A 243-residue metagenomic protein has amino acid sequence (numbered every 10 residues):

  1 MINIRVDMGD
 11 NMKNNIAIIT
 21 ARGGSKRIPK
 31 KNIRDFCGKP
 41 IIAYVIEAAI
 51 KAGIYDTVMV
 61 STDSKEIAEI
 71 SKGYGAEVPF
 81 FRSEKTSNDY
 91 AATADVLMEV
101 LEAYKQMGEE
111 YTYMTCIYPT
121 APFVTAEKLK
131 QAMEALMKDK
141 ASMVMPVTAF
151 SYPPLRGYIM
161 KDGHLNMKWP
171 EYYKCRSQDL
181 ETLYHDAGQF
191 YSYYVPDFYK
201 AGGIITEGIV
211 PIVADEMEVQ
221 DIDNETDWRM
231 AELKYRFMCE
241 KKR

Functional and structural regions predicted by a protein language model:
M1-N11: N-terminal amphipathic/basic-hydrophobic helices that include classical n-h-c signal peptides and signal-anchor
G9, I212-V213, E218-R243: Hydrophobic helical membrane-anchoring modules
K13-S61: N-terminal glycine-rich phosphate-binding loop and ensuing alpha1 helix
N15-I16, D56, E77, T112 (+1 more regions): Conserved acidic residues
I54-M59, S142, M217-E218: Short active-site oxyanion
M59, E66-M114, V124-E134: Short phosphate-binding loop-to-helix
T93-D95, Y113, P122-G208, V213: Conserved core of the sugar-phosphate nucleotidyltransferase
I117: Catalytic metal- and UDP-sugar-binding loop of GT-A-like glycosyltransferases, i.e., residues flanking the conserved
